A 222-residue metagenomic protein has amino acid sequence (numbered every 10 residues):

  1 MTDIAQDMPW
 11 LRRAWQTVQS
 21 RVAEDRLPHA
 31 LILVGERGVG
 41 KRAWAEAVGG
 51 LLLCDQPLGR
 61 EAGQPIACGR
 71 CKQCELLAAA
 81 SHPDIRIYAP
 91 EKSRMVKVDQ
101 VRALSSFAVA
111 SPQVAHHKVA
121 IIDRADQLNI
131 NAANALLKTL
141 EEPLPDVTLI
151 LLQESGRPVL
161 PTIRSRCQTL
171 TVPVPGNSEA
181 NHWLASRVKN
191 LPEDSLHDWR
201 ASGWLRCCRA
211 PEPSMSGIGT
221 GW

Functional and structural regions predicted by a protein language model:
M1-L51, L76, P145-T148, E154-W222: Charged, glycine-rich active-site and insertion segments that engage polyanionic ligands
M1-R124: P-loop/Walker A NTP-binding region and its immediately flanking N-terminal helices in P-loop NTPase folds
V98, N129-N131, P161: Conserved D-loop-proximal element of ABC-family nucleotide-binding domains
V101, A133-N134: Short alpha-helix of the ABC ATPase nucleotide-binding domain corresponding to the H-loop/switch region
S106, K138, S165: Conserved adenine-binding aromatic site and its adjacent loop/helix in ATP-hydrolyzing domains
V109, N134-L151: Conserved catalytic/switch belt of AAA+ P-loop NTPases
I122, N131-A132: Short flanking/linker segments adjacent to small metal-binding domains or redox-active Cys/His motifs
R124-L128, G156: Conserved Walker B
